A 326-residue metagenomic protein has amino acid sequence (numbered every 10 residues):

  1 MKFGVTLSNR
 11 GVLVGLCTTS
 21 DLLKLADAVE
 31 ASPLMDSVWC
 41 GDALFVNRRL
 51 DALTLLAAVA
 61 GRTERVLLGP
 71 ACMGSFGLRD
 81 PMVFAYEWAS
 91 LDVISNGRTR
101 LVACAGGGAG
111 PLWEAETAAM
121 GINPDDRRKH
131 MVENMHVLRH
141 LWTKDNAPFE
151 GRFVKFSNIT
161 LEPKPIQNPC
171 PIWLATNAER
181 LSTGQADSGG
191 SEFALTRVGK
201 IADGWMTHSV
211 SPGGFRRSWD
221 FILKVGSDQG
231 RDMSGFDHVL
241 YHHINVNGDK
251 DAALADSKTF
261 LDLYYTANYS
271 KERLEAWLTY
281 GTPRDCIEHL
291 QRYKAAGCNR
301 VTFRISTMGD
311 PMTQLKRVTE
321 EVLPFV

Functional and structural regions predicted by a protein language model:
M1-L67, D125, N168-P171, L181-S188: N-terminal beta1-alpha1-beta2 module of alpha/beta enzyme domains
K2-C17, G77-E150, P212-D220, M308: Flexible, glycine-rich active-site loops centered on histidine and acidic residues that chelate a metal or position
F3, V59, L91, L138 (+7 more regions): Conserved, mostly hydrophobic/aromatic
F3-L7, D36-C40, L68-A71, T99-A103 (+4 more regions): Hydrophobic faces of well-ordered beta-strands that scaffold small-molecule active sites in alpha/beta enzyme cores
L16-A31, F84-E87, R180-R197, T282-R292: Short, acidic/polar
D27-S32, L56-R65, W88-T99, R197-K200 (+2 more regions): Acidic (Asp/Glu)-rich catalytic clusters
S37-R62, G74-S75, G107, S209-F215 (+1 more regions): Glycine-rich, proline-tolerant flexible connector loops at the mouths of alpha/beta enzymes
L50-M73, H130-N134, K316-V326: Alpha-helix-loop-beta-strand connector modules within alpha/beta enzyme cores
